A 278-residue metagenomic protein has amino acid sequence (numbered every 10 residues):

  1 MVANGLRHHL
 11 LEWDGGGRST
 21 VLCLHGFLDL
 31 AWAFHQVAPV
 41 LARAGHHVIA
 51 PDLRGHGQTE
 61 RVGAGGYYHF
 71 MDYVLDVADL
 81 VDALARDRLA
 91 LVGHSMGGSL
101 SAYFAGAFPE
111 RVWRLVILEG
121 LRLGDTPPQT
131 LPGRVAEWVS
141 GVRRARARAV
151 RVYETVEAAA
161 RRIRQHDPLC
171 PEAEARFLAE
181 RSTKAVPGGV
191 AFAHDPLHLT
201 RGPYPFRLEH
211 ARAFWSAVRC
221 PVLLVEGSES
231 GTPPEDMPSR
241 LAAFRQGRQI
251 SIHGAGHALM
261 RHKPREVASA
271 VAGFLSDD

Functional and structural regions predicted by a protein language model:
M1-V21, R43-H46, R86-R88, R122 (+2 more regions): Alpha/beta-hydrolase fold catalytic core
N4-L6, R43, A50-V92, M96 (+2 more regions): Active-site loop/oxyanion-hole signature of alpha/beta-hydrolase fold enzymes
L11-E60: Conserved HGGG/HGGXW glycine-rich cap/lid loop of the alpha/beta-hydrolase fold
D87-L131: Conserved hydrolase catalytic core segment
L118-V152: A catalytic-pocket lid/entrance helix-loop region that shapes and gates access to the active site across common
A147-E209: Conserved alpha/beta-hydrolase catalytic His-Asp/Glu region
A217-A255: Conserved loop-alpha-helix segment in the C-terminal half of the alpha/beta-hydrolase fold that carries the catalytic
A255-P264, A268: Catalytic histidine-centered segment of alpha/beta-hydrolase-like enzymes
